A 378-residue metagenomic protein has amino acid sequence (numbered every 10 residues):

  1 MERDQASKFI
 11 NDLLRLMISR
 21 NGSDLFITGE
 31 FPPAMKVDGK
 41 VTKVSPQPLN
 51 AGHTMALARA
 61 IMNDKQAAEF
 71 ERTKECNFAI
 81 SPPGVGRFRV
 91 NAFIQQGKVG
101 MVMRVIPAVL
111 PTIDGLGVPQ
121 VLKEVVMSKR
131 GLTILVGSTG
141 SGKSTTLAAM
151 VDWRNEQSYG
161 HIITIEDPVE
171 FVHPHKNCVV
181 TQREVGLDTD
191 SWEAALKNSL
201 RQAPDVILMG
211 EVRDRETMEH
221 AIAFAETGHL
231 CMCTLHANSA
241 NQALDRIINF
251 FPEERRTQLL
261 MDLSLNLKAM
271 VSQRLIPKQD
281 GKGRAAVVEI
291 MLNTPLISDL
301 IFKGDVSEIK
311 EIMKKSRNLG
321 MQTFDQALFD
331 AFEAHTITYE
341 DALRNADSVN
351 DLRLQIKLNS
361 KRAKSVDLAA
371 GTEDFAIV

Functional and structural regions predicted by a protein language model:
M1-V378: Short, flexible helix-loop junctions that flank or precede catalytic/ligand sites
